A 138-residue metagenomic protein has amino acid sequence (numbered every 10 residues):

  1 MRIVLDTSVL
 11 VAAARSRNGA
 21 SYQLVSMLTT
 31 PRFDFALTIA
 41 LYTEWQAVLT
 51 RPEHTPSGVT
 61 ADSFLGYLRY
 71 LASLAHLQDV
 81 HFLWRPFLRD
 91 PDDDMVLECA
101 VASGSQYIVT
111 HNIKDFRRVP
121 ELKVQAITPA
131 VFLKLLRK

Functional and structural regions predicted by a protein language model:
M1-L37: Short, well-structured N-terminal submotif of metal-dependent ribonuclease cores
A12-A13, L83-R89: Short, flexible loop segments at the rims of nucleotide/cofactor-binding pockets, characterized by
A14-R15, L49, P120, R137: Short, flexible helix/strand-to-coil boundary loops that buttress conserved ligand/catalytic motifs in alpha/beta
L24, V96-L97: Short, hydrophobic alpha-helical packing/hinge segments within bilobed ligand-binding/sensory domains
M27-L83: PIN-domain endoribonuclease scaffold, especially VapC-family toxins
I39-A40, H111-I113: Short secondary-structure boundary segments
F87, D94, V101-Y107, I113-K138: Acidic, PIN/NYN-like endoribonuclease modules and their adjacent C-terminal/linker elements
